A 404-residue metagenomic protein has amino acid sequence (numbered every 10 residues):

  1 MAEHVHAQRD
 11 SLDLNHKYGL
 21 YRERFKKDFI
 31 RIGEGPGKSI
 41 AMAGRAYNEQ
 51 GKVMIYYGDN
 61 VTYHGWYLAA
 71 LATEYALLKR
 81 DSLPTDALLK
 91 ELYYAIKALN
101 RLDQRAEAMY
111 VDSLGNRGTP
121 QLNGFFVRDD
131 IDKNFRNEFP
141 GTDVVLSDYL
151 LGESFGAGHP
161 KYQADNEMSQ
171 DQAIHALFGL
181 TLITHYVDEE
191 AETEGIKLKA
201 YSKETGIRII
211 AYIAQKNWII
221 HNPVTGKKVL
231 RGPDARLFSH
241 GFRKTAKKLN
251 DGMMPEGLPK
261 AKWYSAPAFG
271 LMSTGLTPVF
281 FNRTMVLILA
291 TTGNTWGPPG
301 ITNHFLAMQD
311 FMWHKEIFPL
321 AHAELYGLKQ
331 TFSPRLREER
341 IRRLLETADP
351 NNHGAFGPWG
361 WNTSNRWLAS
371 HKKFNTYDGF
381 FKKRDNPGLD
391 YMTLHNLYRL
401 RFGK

Functional and structural regions predicted by a protein language model:
M1-Q8: Bacterial Sec-dependent N-terminal signal peptides
Q8-F25, V286-K404: Terminal, non-catalytic domain-edge segments
L12-N48, E91-Y110, S202-N222, N250-S273 (+2 more regions): Long, well-ordered core segments of solenoidal/helical folds
Y47-D103: General structural concept
Y57, D86-R231: Extended ligand-binding groove/face enriched in aromatic
W66-L83, H159-Q163, H175-K197, A235-G252 (+4 more regions): Well-ordered alpha-helical scaffold segments within catalytic/enzyme domains
I213, R231-F280, T291-W296: Long, leucine/valine-rich, helix-dominated scaffolding and oligomerization segments
